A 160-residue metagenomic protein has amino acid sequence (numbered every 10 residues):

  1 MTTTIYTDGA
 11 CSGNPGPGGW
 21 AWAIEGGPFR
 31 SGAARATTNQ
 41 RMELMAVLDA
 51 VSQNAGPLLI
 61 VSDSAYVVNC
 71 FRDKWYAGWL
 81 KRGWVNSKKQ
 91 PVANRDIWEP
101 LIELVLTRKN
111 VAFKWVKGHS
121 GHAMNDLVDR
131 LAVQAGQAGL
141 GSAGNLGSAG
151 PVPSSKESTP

Functional and structural regions predicted by a protein language model:
M1-R41, M45, D49-Q53, P57 (+3 more regions): RNase H-like nuclease fold core
T4-P17, L48-L127, L131, A149-V152: RNase H catalytic domain
I24, W79-K81, A135, N145: Residue-level signature of transmembrane alpha-helix interfaces in integral membrane proteins
G32-A34, N86-Q90, L140-G144: Short, surface-exposed, polar/charged, turn-prone segments marking secondary-structure boundaries
A138-P160: Acidic two-metal-ion nuclease catalytic site recognized across multiple nuclease folds, prominently DnaQ/RNase D-T
